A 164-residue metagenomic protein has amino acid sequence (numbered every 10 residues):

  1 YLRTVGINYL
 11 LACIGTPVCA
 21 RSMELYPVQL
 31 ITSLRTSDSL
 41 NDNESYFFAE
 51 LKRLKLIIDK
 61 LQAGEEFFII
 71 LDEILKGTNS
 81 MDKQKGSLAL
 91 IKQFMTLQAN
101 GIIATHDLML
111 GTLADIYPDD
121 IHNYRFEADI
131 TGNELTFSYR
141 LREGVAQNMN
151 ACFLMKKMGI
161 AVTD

Functional and structural regions predicted by a protein language model:
Y1-D164: ATPase nucleotide-binding head domains, primarily ABC-like/P-loop NTPase cores
